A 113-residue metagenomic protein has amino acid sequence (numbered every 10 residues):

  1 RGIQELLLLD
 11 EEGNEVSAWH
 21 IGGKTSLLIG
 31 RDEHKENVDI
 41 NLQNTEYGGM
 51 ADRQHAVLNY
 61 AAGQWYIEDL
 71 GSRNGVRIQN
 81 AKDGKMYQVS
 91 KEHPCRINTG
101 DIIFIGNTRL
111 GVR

Functional and structural regions predicted by a protein language model:
R1-G49, L70, C95-T99, N107-R113: Intrinsically disordered, low-complexity acidic Ser/Thr-rich regulatory segments
D39, H55-V57, A62-I102: Forkhead-associated
D52: DNA-recognition element of transcription regulators
